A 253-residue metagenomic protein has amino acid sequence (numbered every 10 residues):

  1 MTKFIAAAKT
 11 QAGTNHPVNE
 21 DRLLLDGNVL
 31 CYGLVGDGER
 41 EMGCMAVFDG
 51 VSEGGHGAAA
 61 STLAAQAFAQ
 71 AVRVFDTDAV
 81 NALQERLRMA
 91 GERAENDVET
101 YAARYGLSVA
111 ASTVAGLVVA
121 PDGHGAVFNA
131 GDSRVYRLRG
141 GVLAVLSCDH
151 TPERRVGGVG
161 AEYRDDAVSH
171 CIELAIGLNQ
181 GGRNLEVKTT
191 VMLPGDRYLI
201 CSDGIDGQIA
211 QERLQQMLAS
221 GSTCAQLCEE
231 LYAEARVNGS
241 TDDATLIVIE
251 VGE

Functional and structural regions predicted by a protein language model:
M1-E253: PP2C/PPM-type serine/threonine phosphatase catalytic domain
